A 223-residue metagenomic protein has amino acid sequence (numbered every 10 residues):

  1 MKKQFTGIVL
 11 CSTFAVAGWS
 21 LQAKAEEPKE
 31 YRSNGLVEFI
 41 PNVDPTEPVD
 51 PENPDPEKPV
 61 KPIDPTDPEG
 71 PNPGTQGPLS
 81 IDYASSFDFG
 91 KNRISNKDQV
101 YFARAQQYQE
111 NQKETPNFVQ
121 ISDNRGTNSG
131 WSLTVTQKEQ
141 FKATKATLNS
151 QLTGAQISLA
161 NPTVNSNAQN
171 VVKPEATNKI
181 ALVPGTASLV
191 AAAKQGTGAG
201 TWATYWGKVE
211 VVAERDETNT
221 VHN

Functional and structural regions predicted by a protein language model:
Q4-G7, L21-N223: Signature of Gram-negative chaperone-usher
L10-A17: Bacterial N-terminal signal peptides
